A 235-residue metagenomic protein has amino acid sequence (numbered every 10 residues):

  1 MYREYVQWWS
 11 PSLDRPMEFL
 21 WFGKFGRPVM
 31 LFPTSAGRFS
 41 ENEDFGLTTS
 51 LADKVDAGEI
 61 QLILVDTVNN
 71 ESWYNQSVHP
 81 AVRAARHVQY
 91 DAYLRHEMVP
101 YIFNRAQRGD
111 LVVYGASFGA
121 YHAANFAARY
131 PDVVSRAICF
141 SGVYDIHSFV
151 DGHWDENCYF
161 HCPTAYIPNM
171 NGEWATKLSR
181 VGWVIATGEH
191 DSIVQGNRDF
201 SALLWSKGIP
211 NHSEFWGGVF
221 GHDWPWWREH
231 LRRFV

Functional and structural regions predicted by a protein language model:
M1-V235: Non-catalytic cap/lid and distal C-terminal segments of serine-dependent acyl enzymes
